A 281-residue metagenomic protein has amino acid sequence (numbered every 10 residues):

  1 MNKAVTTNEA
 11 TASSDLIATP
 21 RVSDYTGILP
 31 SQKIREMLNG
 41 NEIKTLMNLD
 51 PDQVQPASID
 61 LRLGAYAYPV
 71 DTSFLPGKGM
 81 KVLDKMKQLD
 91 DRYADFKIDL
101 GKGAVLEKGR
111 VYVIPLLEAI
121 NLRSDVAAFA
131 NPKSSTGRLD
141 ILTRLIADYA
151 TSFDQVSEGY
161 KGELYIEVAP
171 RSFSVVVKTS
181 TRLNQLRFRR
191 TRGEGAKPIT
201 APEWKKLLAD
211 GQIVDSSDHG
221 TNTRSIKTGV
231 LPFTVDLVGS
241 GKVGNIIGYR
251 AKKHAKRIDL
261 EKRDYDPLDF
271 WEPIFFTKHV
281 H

Functional and structural regions predicted by a protein language model:
M1-H281: DUTPase catalytic domain/fold
